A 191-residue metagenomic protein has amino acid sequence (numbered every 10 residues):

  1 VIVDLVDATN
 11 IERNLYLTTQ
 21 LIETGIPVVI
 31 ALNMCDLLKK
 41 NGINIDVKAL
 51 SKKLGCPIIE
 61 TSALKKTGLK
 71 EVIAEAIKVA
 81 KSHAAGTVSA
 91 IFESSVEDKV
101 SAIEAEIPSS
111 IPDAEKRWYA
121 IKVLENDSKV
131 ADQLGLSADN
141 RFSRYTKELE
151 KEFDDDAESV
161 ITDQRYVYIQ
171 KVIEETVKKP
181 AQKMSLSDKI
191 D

Functional and structural regions predicted by a protein language model:
V1-I59: Conserved C-terminal guanine-recognition region of P-loop GTPase G domains, centered on the G4
D4-D7, D36, D127, D163 (+1 more regions): Acidic side chains
Y16, V167, D188: Short, contiguous clusters of charged residues that form electrostatic/catalytic patches at enzyme active sites, used
V29, K39-A181: Alpha-helical transmembrane helix bundles of large polytopic membrane transport and channel proteins
V177-D191: Cytosolic juxtamembrane amphipathic/interface segments immediately preceding and feeding into a transmembrane helix
